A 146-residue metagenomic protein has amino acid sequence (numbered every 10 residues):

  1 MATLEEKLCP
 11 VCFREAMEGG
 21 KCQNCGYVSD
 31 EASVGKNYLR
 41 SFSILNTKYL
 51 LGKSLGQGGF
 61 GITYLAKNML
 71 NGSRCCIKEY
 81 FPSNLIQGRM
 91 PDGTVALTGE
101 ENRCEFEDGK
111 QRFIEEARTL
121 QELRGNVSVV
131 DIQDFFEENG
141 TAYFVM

Functional and structural regions predicted by a protein language model:
C9-C12, C22-C25: Short cysteine-rich clusters marking metal-coordination/redox-active sites
A32-L51: A short, low-complexity linker immediately N-terminal to eukaryotic Hanks-type protein kinase catalytic domains
G52-G58, T63: Protein kinase glycine-rich loop
G56, E115, R124-S128: Flexible N-lobe loop architecture of eukaryotic-like protein kinase catalytic domains
K67-C75, F81-I86: Conserved N-lobe loop of protein kinases adjacent to the ATP-binding glycine-rich P-loop
P91-L123: AlphaC helix of the eukaryotic protein kinase fold
D131-A142: Short beta-strand micro-motifs within the conserved protein kinase catalytic domain, predominantly in the N-lobe
F144-M146: Short pocket-lining segment of the protein kinase catalytic domain that shapes the ATP-binding cleft
